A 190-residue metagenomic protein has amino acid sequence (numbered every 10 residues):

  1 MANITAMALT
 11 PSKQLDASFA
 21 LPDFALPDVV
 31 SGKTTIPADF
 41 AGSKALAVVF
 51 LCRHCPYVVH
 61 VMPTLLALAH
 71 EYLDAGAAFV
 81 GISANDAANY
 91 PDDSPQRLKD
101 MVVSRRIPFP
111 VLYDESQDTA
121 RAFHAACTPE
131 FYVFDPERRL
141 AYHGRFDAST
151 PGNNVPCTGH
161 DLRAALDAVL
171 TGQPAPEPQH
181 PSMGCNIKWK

Functional and structural regions predicted by a protein language model:
A2-Q179, N186-K190: Chalcogenol-based redox active-site neighborhoods
